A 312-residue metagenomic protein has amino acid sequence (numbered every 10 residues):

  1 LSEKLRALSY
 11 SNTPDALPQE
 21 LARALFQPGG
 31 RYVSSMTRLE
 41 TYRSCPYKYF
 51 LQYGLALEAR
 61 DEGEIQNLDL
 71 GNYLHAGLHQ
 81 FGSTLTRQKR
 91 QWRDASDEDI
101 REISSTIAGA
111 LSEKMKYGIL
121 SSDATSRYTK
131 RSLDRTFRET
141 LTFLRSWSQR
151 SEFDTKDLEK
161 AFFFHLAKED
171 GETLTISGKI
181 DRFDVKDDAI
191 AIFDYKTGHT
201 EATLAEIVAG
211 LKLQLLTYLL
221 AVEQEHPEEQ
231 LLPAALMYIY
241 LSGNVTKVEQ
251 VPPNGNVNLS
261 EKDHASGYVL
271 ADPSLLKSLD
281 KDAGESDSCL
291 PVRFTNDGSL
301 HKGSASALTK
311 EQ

Functional and structural regions predicted by a protein language model:
L1-Q312: Structural signature of nuclease core domains in nucleic-acid processing machines
